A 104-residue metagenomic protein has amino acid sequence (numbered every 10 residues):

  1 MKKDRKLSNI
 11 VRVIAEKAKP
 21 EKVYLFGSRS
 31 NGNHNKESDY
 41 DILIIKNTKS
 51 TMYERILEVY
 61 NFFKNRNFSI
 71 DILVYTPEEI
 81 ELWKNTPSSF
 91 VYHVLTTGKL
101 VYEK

Functional and structural regions predicted by a protein language model:
M1-K22, S30-K36, N47-K104: Catalytic core of pol beta-like nucleotidyltransferases
S38-Y40: Short, conserved active-site loops that position catalytic residues or coordinate cofactors/metal ions across diverse
L43-I45: Short hydrophobic/aromatic beta-strand micro-patches that form the beta-sheet surface supporting nucleotide- or nucleic
